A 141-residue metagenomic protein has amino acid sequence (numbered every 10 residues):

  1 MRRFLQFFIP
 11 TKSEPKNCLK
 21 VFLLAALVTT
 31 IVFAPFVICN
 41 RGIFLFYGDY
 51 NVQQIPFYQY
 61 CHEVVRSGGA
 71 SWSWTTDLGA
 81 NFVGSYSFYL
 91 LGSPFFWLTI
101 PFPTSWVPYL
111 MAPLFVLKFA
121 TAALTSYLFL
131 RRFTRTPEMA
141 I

Functional and structural regions predicted by a protein language model:
M1-V37: Start-transfer (signal-anchor) and selected internal transmembrane alpha helices of multi-pass inner/ER membrane
E14, S67-S71, T136, A140: Alpha-helix capping and helix-coil boundary motifs
L19-L23, P113, A140-I141: Hydrophobic alpha-helical transmembrane segments
V28-S126: Membrane-interface coil-to-helix junctions
Y127-I141: Transmembrane-helix signature of polytopic, membrane-embedded enzymes that assemble or transfer cell-envelope glycans
